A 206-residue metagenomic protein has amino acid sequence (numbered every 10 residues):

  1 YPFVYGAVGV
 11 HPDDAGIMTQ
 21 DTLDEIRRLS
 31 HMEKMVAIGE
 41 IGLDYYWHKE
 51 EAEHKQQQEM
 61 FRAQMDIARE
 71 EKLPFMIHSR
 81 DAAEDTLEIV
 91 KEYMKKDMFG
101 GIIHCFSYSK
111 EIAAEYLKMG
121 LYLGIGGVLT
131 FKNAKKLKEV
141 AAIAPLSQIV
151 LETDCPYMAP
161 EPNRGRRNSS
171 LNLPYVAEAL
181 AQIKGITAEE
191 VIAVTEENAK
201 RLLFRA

Functional and structural regions predicted by a protein language model:
Y1-P74, Y122, G127-K132: Active-site gating/metal-coordination segments in enzymes
Y1-V4, E70, E92-G100, A114-I125 (+1 more regions): Glycine-enriched alpha-helix->loop->beta-strand junction motifs that scaffold or abut catalytic
G6, I38-E40, A68, Y116 (+4 more regions): Conserved, mostly hydrophobic/aromatic
V8, V36-G42, H104, S147-C155: Non-cysteine beta-strand/loop elements that form the S-adenosyl-L-methionine
T19, R27, S79-K95, I102 (+2 more regions): Distinct, well-ordered alpha-helical segments
I67, N172-A206: Mid-to-C-terminal alpha-helical segments outside catalytic/metal-binding sites
P74-R80, G100-S107, G127-L129: Catalytic beta/alpha-barrel core
S147-S169: Short acidic/histidine-rich active-site segments
